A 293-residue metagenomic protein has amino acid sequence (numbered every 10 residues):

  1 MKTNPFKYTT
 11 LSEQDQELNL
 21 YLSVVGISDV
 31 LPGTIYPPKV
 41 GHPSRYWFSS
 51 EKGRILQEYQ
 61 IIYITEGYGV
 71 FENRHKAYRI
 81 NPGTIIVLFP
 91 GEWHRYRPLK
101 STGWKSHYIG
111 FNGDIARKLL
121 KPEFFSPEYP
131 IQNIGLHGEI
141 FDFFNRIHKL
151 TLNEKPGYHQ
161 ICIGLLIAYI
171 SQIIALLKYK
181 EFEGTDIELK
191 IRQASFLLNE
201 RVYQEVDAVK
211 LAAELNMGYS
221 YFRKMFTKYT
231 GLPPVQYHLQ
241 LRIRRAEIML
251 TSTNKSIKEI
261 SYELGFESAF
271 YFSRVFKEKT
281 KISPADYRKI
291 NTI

Functional and structural regions predicted by a protein language model:
M1-E72, K76-Y78, K100, T292: Generic protein-terminus/edge-of-domain signal
S50, K121-N145: Aromatic/histidine-rich interaction motifs
T65, F141-K155, S195, N199-V202 (+1 more regions): Regular secondary-structure segments
H75-F89: Short acidic-glycine-tyrosine-enriched beta hairpin
G91-D114: Ligand-binding loop in jelly-roll beta-barrel domains
S126-L136, T151-C162, S171-L215, K228-Q240: Short, Lys/Arg-enriched, Trp-marked, Pro/Gly-tolerant hinge/linker segments that flank
F196, E200, Q204-E205, V209-K210 (+4 more regions): Terminal helix-turn-helix DNA-binding modules in bacterial transcription factors
